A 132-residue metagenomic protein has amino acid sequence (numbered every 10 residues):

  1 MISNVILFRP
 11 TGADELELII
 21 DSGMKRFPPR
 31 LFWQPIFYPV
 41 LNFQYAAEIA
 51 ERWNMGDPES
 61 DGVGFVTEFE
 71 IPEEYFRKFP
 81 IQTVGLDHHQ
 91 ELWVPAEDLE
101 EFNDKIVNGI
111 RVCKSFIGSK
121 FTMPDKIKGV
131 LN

Functional and structural regions predicted by a protein language model:
M1-F37, Q44-N132: Conserved NAD+-utilizing ADP-ribose enzyme module
